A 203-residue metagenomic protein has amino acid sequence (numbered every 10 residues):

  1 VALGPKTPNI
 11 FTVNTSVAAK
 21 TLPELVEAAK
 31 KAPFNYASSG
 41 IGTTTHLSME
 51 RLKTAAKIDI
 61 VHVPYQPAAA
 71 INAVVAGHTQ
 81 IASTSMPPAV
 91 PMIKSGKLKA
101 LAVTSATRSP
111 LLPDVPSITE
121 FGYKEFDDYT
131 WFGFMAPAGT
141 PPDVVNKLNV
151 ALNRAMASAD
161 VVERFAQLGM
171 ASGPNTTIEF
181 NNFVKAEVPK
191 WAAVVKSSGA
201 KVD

Functional and structural regions predicted by a protein language model:
V1-A69, I81, I118-E120, W131-R164: Hinge/capping helix and adjacent helix->loop/strand transition within the periplasmic-binding protein
L3, Y65, S83-S85, V103 (+2 more regions): Short beta-strand and adjacent tight-turn residues that come in two discontinuous sequence segments and form the edges
T15, M86-P87, S105-A106, A138: Short secondary-structure boundary segments
K30-K31, R51-A55, A69-A82, P87-S95 (+1 more regions): Short helices/loops that flank or line small-molecule/ion binding pockets
A37, Q80-T84, A100-A102, W191-A193: Paired acidic/hydrophobic, glycine-rich loop segments that form the ligand-binding mouth/hinge of periplasmic-binding
A55-I58, K94, S117, P142-D203: An extracytoplasmic/periplasmic, membrane-proximal ligand-sensing/linker region
K57-D59, M92-V103, P110-G122: Ligand-binding "clamshell"
